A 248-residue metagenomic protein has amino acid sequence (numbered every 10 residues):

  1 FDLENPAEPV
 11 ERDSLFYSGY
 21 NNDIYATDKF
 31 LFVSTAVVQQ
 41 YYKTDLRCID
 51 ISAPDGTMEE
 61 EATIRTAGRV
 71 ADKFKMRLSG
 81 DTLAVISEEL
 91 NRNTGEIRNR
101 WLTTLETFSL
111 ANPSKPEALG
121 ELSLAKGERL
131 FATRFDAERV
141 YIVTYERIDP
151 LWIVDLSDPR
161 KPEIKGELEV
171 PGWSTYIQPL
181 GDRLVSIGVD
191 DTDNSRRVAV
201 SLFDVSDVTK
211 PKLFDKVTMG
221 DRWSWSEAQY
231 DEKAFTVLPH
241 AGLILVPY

Functional and structural regions predicted by a protein language model:
F1-Y248: Feature marking well-ordered beta-strand scaffolds used for ligand recognition
